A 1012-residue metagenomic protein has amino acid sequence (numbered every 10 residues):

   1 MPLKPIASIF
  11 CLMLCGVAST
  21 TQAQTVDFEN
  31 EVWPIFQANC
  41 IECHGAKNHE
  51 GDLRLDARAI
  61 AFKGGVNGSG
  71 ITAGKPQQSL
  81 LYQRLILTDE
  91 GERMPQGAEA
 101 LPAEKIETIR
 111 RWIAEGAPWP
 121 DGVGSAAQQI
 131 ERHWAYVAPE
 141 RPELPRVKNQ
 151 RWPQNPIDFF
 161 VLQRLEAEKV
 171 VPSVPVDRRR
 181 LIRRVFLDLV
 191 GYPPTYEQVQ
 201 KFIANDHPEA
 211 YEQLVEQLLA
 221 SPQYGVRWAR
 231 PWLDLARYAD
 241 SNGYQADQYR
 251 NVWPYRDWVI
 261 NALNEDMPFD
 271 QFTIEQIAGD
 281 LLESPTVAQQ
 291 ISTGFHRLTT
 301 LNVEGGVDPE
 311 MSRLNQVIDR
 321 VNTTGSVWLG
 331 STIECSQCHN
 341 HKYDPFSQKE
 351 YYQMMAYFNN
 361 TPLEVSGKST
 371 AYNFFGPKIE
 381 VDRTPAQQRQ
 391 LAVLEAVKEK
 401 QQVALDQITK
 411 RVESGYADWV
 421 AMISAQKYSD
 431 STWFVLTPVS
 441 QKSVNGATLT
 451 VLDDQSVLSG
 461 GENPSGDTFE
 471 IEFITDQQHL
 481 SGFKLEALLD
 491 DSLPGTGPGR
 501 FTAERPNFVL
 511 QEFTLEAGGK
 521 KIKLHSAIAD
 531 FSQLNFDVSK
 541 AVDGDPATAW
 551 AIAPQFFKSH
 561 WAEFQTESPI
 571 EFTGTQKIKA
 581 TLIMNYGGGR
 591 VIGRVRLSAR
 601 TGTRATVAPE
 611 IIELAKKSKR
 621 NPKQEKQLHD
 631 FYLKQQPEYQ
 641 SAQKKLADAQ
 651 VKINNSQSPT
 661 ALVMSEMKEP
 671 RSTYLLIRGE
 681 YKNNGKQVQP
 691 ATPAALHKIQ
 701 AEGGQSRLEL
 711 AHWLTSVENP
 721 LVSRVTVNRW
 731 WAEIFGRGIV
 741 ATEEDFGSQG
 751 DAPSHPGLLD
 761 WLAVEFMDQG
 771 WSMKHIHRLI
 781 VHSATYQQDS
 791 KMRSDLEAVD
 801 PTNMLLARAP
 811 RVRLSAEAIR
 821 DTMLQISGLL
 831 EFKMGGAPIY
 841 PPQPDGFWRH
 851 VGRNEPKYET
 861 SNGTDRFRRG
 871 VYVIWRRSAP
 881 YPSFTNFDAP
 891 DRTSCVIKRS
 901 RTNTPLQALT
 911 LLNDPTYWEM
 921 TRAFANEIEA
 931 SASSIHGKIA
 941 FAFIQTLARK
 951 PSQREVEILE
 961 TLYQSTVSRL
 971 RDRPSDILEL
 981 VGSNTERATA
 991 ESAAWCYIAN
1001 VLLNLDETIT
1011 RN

Functional and structural regions predicted by a protein language model:
M1-L3: N-terminal secretory signal peptides that target proteins for export/translocation
A7-A18: Bacterial N-terminal signal peptides
T21-G279, H341, T361-F469, F473 (+6 more regions): Aromatic- and Gly/Pro-enriched helix-to-coil junctions and flexible linker segments
L55, E107-R110, D121-V381, R671-I677 (+6 more regions): Short, structured secondary-structure elements that scaffold catalytic or ligand/cofactor-binding regions
L436-Q441, A517-D543: Predominantly extracellular/luminal regions of secreted and cell-surface proteins, especially disulfide-bonded
I471-H479, Q565-T573: Extracellular and analogous surface-interaction loops
P506-G519, S526-F531, L597-A599: Extended low-complexity, serine/threonine- and proline-enriched intrinsically disordered segments
F536-S559: Extended, solvent-exposed segments with strong compositional bias
